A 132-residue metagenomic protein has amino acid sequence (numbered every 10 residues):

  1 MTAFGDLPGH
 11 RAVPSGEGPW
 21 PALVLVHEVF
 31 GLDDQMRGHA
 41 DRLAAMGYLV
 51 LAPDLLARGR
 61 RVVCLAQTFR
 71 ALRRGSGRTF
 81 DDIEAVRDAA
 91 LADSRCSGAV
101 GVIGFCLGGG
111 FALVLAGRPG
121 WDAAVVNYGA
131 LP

Functional and structural regions predicted by a protein language model:
M1-R95: Serine-hydrolase catalytic machinery in alpha/beta-hydrolase-like enzymes
I83-P132: Primarily recognizes the serine-hydrolase "nucleophile elbow" in alpha/beta-hydrolase and SGNH/GDSL folds
